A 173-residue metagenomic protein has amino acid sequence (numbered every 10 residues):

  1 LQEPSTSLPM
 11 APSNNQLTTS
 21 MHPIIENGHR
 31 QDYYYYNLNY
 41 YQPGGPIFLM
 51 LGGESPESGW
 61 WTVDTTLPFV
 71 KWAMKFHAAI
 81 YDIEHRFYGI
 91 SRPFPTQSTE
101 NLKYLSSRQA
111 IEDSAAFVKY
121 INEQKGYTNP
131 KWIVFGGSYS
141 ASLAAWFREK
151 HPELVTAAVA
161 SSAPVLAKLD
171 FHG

Functional and structural regions predicted by a protein language model:
L1-A79, Y104: Catalytic-loop region of hydrolases
S55, R86-G89, V165: Alpha/beta-hydrolase active-site loop signature
A73-P93: Conserved alpha/beta-hydrolase
F87-E100, L169: Glycine-rich "HGGG/HGxG" loop immediately N-terminal to the catalytic nucleophile of the alpha/beta-hydrolase
N101-Q124: Alpha/beta-hydrolase active-site loop
G126-S138, L143: Alpha/beta-hydrolase fold nucleophile elbow
W146-K150: Active-site signature of alpha/beta-hydrolase-fold catalytic machinery across serine- and Asp/Cys-nucleophile hydrolases
E153-G173: A catalytic-pocket lid/entrance helix-loop region that shapes and gates access to the active site across common
